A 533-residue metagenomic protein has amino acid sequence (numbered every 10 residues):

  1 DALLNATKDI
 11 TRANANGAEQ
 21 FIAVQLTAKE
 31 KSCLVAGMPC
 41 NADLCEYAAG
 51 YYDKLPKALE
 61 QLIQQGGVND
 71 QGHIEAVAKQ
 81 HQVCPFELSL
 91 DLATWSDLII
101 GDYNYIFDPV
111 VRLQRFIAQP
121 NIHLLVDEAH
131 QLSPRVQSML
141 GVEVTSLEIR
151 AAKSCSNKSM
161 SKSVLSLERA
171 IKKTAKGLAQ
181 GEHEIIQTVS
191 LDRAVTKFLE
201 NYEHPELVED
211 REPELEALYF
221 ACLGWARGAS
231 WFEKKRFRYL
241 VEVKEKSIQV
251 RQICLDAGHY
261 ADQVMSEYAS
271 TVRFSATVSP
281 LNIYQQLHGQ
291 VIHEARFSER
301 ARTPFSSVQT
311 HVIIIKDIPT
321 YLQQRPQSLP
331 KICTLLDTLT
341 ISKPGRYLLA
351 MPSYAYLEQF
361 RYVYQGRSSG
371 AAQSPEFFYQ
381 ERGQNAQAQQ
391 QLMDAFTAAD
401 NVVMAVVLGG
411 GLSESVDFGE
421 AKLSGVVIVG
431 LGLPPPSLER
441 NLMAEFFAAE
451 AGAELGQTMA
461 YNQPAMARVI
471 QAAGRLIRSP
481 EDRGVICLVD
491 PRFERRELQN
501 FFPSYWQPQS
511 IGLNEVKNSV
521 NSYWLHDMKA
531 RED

Functional and structural regions predicted by a protein language model:
D1, V272-F274, G345-P352, Y356-L357 (+1 more regions): Conserved RecA-like ASCE P-loop NTPase motor core of nucleic-acid helicases/translocases
D1-I99, F107, R169-A179, A194-V208 (+1 more regions): A substrate-engagement module of RecA-like helicase motors
N5, H81-L98, Y103-E200, R273-Q290 (+2 more regions): Signature of the SF2 helicase/ATPase Hel1-core->accessory helical subdomain module
I74-S96, V110-F116, H204-P319, P326-S328 (+2 more regions): A contiguous, basic/glycine-rich beta-loop/short-helix subdomain that forms a polymer-engagement track
D262-Q263, D317-P352: Conserved interdomain hinge at the start of the Helicase C-terminal
K316-Q327, R382-R492: Conserved RecA-like P-loop NTPase helicase motor core
P352-E381: Conserved helicase motor "Helicase C" RecA-like lobe of SF1/SF2 P-loop NTPases
L442, G452-A453, Q457, C487-D533: N-terminal targeting/trafficking signals and adjacent low-complexity tails
